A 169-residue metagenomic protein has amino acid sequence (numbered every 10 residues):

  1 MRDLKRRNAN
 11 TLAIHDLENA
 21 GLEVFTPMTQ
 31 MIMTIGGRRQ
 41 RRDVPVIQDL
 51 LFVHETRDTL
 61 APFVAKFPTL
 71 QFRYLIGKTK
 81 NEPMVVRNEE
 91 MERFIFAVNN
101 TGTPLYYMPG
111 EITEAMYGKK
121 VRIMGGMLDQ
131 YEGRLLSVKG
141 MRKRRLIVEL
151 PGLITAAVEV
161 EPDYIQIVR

Functional and structural regions predicted by a protein language model:
M1-K120, L136-S137, R142, E149-I167: Acidic-enriched and Gly/Ser
I123-E132: Short coil-to-beta-strand transition motifs
D129, R142-R144: Short loop/turn segments at connectors of secondary-structure elements within structured domains
